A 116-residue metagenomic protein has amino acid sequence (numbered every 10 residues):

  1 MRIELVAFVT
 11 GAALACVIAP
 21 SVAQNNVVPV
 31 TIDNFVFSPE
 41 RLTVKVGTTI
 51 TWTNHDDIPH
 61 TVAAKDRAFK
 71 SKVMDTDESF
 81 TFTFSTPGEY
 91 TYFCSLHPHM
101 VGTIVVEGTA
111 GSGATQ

Functional and structural regions predicted by a protein language model:
R2-A7, G11, C16-Q116: Extracytoplasmic copper-binding redox domains, predominantly the cupredoxin/blue-copper superfamily
